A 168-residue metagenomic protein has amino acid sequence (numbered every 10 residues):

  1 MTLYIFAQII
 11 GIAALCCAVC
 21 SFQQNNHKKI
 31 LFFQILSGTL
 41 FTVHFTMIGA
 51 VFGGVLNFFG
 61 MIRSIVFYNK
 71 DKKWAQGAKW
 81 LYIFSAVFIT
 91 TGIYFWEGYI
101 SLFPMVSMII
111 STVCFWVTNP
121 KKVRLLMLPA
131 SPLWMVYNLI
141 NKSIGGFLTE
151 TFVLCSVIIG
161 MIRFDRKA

Functional and structural regions predicted by a protein language model:
M1-A168: Alpha-helical membrane-protein topology signature
